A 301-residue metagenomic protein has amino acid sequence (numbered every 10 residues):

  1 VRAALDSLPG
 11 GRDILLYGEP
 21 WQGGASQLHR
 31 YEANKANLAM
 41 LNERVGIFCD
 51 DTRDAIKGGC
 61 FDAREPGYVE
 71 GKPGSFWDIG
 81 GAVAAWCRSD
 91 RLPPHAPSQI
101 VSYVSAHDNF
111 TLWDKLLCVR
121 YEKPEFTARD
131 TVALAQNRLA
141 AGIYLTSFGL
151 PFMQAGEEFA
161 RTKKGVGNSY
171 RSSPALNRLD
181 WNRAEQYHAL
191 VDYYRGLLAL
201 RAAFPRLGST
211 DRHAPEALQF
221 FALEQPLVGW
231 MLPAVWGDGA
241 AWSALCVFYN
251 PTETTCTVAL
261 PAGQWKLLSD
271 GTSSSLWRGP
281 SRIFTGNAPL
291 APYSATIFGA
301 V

Functional and structural regions predicted by a protein language model:
L5-D13: Short helix-capping segments at alpha-helix termini
S7, G58, A106, L200-F204: A structural signal for alpha-helix termini and helix-coil/disorder junctions
D13-A155, F159, Y170, E224 (+2 more regions): Conserved alpha/beta catalytic core and glycan-binding cleft of carbohydrate-active enzymes
R129-D130, L134, L145-F159, K163-V301: Carbohydrate-interacting/catalytic domains
